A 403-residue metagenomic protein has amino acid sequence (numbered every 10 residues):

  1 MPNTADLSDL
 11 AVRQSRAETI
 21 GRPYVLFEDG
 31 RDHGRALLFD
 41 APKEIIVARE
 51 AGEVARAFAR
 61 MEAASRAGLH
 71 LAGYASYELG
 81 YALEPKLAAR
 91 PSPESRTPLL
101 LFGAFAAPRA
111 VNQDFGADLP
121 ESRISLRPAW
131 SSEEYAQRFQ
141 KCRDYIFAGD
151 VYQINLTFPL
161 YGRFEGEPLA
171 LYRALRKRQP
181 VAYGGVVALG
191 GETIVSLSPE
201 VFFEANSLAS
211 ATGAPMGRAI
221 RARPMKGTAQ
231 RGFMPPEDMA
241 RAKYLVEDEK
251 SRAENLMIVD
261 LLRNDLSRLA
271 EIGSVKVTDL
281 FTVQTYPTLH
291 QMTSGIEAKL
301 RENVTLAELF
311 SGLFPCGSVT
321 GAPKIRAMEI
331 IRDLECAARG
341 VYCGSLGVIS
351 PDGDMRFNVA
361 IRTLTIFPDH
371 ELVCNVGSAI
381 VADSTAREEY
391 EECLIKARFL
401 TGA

Functional and structural regions predicted by a protein language model:
M1-A403: Extended alpha-helical targeting/anchoring segments, especially N-terminal organellar/secretory targeting helices
